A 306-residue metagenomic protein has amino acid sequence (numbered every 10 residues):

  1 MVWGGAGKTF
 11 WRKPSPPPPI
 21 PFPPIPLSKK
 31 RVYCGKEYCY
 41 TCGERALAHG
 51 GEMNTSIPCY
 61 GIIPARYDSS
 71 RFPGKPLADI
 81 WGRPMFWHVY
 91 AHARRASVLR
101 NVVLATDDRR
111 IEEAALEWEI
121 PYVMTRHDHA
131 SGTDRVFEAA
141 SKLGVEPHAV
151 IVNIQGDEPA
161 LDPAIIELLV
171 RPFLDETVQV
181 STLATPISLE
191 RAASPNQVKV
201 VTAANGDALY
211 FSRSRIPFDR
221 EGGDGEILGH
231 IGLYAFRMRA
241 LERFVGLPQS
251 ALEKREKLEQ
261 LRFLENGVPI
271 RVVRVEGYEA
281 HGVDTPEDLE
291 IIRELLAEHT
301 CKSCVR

Functional and structural regions predicted by a protein language model:
K13-S28: Low-complexity proline/serine/threonine-rich segments in eukaryotic and viral proteins
C34, C39-C42, C301-C304: Cysteine-centered motifs
N54, G225-R306: Conserved alpha/beta core of the MobA/IspD/sugar-nucleotide pyrophosphorylase nucleotidyltransferase superfamily
T55-T106: N-terminal glycine-rich phosphate-binding loop and ensuing alpha1 helix
L99, P147-H148, E176-V178, V268: Short, high-confidence coil segments that cap the C-terminus of an alpha-helix and link into the following beta-strand
V103, R109-I154, E158-L168: Short phosphate-binding loop-to-helix
L161-S250: Conserved core of the sugar-phosphate nucleotidyltransferase
